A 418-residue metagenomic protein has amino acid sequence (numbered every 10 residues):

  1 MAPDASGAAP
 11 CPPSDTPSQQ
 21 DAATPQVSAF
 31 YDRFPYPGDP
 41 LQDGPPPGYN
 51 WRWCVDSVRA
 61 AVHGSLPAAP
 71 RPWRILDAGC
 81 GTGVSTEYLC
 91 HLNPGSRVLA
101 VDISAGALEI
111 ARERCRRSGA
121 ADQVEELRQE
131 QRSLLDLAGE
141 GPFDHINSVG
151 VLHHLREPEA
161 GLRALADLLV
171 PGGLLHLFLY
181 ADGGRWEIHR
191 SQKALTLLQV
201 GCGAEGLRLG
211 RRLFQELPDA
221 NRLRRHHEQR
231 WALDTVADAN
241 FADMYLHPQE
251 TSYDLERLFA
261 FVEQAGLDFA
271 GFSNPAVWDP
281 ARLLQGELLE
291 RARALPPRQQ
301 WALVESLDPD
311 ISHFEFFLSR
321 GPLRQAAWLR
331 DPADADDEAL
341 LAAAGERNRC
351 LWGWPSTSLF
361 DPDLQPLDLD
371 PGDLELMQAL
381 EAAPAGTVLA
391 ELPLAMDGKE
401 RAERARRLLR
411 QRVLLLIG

Functional and structural regions predicted by a protein language model:
D21, L295-L380, R406, L416-G418: Acidic, low-complexity/disordered tracts enriched in E/D and polar residues
G44-P72: Conserved alpha-helix/loop element of class I SAM-dependent methyltransferases that forms part of the SAM/SAH-binding
T82-P94: Conserved SAM-binding loop of SAM-dependent methyltransferases across substrates and taxa, primarily the Class I
S104: Conserved SAM/SAH-binding beta-strand->alpha-helix loop
A120-L134: Conserved SAM-binding strand-loop segment of SAM-dependent methyltransferases
L135-H145: A short acidic, Gly/Pro-enriched loop at the edge of an enzyme's catalytic core that lines a small-molecule cofactor
E159-P171: A short glycine-rich, Lys/Arg-flanked "PGG" loop and its adjoining helix->strand segment in the class I
L174-L223: Conserved class I S-adenosyl-L-methionine
